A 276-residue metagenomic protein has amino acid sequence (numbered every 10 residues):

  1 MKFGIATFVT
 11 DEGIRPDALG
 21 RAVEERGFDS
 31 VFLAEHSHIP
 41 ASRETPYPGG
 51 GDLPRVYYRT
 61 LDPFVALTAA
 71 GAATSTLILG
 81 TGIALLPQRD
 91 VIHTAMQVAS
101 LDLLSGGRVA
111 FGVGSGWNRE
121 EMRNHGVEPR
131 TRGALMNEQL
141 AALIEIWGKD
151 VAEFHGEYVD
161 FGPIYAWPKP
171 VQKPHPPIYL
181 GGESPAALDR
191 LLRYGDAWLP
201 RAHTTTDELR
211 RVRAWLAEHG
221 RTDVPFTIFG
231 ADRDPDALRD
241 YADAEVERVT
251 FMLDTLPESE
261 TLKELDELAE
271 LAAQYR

Functional and structural regions predicted by a protein language model:
M1-R276: Active-site-adjacent structural elements that line small-molecule/cofactor binding pockets in enzymes
